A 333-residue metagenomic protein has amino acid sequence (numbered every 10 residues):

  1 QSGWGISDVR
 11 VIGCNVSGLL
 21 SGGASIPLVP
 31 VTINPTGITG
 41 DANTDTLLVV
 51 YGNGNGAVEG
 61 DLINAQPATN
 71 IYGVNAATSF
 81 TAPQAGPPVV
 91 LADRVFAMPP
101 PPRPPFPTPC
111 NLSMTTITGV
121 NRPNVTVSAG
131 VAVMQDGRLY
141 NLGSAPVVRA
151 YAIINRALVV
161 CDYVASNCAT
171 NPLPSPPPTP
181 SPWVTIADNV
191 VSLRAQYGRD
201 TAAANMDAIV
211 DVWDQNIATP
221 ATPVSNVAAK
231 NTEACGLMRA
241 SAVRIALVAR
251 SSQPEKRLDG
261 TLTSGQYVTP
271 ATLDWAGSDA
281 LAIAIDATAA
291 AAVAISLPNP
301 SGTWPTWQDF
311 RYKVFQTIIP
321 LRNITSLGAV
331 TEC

Functional and structural regions predicted by a protein language model:
Q1-A246, S252-R311, P320, S326-C333: N-terminal pilin/flagellin-like segments and related low-complexity appendage regions
